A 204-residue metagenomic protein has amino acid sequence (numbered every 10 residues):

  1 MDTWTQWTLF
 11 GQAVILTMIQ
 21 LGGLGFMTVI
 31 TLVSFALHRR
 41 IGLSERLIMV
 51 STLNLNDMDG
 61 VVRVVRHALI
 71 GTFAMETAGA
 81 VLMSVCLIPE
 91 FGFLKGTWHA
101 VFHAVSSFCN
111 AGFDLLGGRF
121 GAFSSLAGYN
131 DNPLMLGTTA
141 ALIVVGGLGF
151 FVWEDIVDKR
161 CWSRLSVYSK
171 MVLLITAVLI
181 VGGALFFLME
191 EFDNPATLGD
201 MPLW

Functional and structural regions predicted by a protein language model:
M1-W204: Membrane-proximal intracellular helices of multi-pass ion channels
